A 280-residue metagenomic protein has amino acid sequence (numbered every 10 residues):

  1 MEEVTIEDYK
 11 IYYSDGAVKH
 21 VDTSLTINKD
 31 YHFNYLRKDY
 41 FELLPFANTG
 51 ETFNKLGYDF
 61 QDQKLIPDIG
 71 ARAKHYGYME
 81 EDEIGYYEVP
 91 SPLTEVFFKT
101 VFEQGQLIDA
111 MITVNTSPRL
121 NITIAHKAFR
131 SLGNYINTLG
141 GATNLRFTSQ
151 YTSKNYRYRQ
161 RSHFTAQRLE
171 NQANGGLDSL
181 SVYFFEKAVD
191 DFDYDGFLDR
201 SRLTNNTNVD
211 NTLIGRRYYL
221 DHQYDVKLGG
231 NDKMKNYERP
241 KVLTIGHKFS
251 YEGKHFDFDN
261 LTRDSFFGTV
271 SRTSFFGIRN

Functional and structural regions predicted by a protein language model:
D39-L44, P67, L132-N144, T148-I214: Outer-membrane beta-barrel translocator/channel fold
G77-M79, L93-E95, F129-L132, L198-N208 (+1 more regions): Extracytoplasmic loops and strand-loop junctions of Gram-negative outer membrane beta-barrel proteins
Y78, Y87-T94, F98-I136, G140-L145 (+1 more regions): Outer-membrane beta-barrel translocator/receptor signature
I84-S91, P118-R119, K154-R159, K227-L243: Short loop/turn motifs that connect adjacent beta-strands in outer-membrane beta-barrel proteins
V96-T100, H126-A128, S162-A166, L243-G253: Transmembrane beta-barrel strands of outer-membrane/channel proteins
A110-V114, I124, F147-Y151, L220-V226 (+1 more regions): Residues on the lipid-exposed face of transmembrane beta-strands in outer-membrane beta-barrel proteins
S179-G196, D259-R279: Surface-exposed loop/turn segments flanking beta-strands in extracellular/periplasmic regions
L203-H247, N280: Outer-membrane beta-barrel transmembrane strands
